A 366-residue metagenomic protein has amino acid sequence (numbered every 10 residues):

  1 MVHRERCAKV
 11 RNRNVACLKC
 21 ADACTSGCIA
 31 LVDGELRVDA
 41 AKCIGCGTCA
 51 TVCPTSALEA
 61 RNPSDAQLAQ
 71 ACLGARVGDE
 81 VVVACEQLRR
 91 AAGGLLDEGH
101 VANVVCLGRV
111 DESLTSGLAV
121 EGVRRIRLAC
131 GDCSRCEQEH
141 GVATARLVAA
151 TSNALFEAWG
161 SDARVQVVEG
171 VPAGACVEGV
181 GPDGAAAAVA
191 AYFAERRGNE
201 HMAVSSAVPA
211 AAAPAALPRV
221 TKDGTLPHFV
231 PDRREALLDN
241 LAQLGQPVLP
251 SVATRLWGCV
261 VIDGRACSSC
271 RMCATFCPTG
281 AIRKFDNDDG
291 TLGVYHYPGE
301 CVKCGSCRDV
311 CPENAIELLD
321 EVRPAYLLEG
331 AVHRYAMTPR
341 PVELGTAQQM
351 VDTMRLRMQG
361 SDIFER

Functional and structural regions predicted by a protein language model:
M1, E5, K9, V15 (+2 more regions): Flanking helices and flexible, charged tails adjoining ferredoxin-like Fe-S electron-transfer domains in multi-subunit
M1-A23, G27, G78-R90, V165-F276 (+2 more regions): Ferredoxin-type iron-sulfur electron-transfer modules and their immediate structural context
V2, R37-G45, I262-C267, G293-K303: Flexible gly/pro/ser-rich segments immediately N-terminal to CXXCH heme-c attachment motifs in exported/periplasmic
C7, C17-C20, C24, C43-C49 (+6 more regions): Short cysteine clusters
C28-E35, V52: Hydrophobic alpha-helical bundles that form the membrane domains of multi-pass transporters
I29-A30, L58, I282-R283, I316-E317: A short, conserved structural fragment
L155-D162: Long C-terminal interaction/binding lobes of large macromolecular proteins
L256, R283-P298, R323-R334: Ferredoxin-type iron-sulfur electron-transfer modules in oxidoreductases and energy-metabolism complexes
